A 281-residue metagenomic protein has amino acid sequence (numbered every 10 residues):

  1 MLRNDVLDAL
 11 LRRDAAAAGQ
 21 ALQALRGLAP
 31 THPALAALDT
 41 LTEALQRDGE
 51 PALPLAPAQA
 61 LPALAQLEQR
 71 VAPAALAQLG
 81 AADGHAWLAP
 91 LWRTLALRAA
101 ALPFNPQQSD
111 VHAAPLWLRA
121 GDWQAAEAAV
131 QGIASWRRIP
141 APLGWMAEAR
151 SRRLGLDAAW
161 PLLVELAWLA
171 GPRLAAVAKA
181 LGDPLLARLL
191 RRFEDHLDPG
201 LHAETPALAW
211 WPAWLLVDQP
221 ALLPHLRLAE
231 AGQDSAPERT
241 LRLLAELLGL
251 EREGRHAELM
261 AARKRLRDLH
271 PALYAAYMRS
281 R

Functional and structural regions predicted by a protein language model:
M1-R3, T31, A63-A74, L102-V111 (+3 more regions): Generic helix N-cap/helix-start motif at coil->alpha-helix transitions
D5-A9, L35, D39-T40, R47 (+5 more regions): Conserved small-residue packing positions in alpha-helical repeats and bundles
L10-G19, R47-D48, L64-A65, L76-T94 (+2 more regions): Helix-turn-helix repeat elements of alpha-solenoid scaffolds
A15-P51, S135-G144, E148: Short, charge-rich amphipathic alpha-helical segments embedded in non-transmembrane helical bundles/solenoids
A24-L25, Q66-R70, A74, T94-R98 (+3 more regions): Alpha-helical solenoid scaffolds that mediate protein-protein interactions, centered on TPR/SEL1-like repeats but also
G27, L55, Q59, A101-L102 (+1 more regions): Structural signature of alpha-solenoid helical repeat scaffolds
T42-A86, L163, K179-P184: Charged, helix-prone or intrinsically disordered regulatory segments positioned adjacent to compact structured domains
A86-E127, M146, R152-R281: Eukaryotic alpha-helical solenoid repeat scaffolds
